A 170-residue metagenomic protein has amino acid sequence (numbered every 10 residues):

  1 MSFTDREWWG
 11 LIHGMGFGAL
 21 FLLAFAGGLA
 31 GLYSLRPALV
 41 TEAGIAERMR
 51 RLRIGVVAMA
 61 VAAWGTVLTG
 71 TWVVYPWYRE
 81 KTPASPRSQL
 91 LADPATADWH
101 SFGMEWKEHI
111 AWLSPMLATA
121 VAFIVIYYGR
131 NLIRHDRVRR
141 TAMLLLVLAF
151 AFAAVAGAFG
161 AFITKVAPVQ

Functional and structural regions predicted by a protein language model:
M1-Q170: Polytopic transmembrane helical bundles with strong interfacial aromatic enrichment
